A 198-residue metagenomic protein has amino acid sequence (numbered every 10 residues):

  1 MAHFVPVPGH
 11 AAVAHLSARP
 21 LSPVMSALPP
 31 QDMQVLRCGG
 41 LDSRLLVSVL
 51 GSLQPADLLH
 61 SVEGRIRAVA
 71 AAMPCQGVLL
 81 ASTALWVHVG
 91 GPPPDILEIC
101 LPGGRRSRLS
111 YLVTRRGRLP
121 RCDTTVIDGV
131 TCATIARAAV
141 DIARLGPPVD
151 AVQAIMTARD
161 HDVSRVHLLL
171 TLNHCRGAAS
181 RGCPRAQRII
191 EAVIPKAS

Functional and structural regions predicted by a protein language model:
M1-S198: Short gly/ser-rich loop at a beta-strand->alpha-helix junction or flexible surface loop bordering the NTP-binding
